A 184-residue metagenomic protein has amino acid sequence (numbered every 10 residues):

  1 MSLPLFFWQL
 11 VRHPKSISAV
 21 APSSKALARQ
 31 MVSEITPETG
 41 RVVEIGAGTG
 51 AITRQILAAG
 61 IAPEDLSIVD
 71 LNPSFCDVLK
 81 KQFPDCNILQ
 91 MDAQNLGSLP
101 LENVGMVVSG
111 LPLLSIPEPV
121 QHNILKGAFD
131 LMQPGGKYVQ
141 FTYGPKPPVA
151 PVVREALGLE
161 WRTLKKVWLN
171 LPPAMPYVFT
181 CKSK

Functional and structural regions predicted by a protein language model:
L3-P37: Class I SAM-dependent methyltransferase Rossmann-like catalytic core, especially the SAM/SAH-binding loop
T39-G48: Conserved class I S-adenosyl-L-methionine
G50-R54: Glycine-rich SAM-binding Motif I of class I
N72-S74: Conserved SAM/SAH-binding beta-strand->alpha-helix loop
S98-V107: A short acidic, Gly/Pro-enriched loop at the edge of an enzyme's catalytic core that lines a small-molecule cofactor
H122-P134: A short glycine-rich, Lys/Arg-flanked "PGG" loop and its adjoining helix->strand segment in the class I
M132-Y143: Conserved beta-strand signature within the Rossmann-like core of class I S-adenosyl-L-methionine
K166-K184: Core SAM-dependent methyltransferase catalytic element
